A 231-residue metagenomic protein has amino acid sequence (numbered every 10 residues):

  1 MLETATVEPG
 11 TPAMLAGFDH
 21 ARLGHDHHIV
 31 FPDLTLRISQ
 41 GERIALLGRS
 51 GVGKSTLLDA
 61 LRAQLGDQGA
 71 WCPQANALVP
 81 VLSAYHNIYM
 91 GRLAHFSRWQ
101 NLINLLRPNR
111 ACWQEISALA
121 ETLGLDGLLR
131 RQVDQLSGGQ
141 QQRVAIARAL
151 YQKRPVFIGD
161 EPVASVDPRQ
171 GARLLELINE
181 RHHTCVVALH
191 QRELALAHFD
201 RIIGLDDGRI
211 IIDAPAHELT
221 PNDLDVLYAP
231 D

Functional and structural regions predicted by a protein language model:
L82-I103: Q-loop/switch helix immediately C-terminal to the Walker
L102-L128: Conserved ABC ATPase "signature" region
Q132-L136, Q140: Conserved ABC ATPase signature
I146: Hydrophobic anchor residue at the start of the ABC signature
F157-D160: Catalytic Walker B motif of ABC-type/P-loop ATPase nucleotide-binding domains
L189-H190: H-loop/switch region of ABC-family ATPase nucleotide-binding domains
R209-D231: Conserved beta-strand-loop-alpha-helix hinge in the C-terminal portion of ABC ATPase nucleotide-binding domains
